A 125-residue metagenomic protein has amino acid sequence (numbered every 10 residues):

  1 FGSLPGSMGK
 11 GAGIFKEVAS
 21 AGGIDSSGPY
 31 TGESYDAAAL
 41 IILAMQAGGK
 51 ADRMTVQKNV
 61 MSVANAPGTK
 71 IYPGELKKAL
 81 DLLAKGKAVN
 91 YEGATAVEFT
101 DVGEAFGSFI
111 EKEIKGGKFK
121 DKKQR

Functional and structural regions predicted by a protein language model:
F1-R125: Extracytosolic ligand-binding ectodomains
